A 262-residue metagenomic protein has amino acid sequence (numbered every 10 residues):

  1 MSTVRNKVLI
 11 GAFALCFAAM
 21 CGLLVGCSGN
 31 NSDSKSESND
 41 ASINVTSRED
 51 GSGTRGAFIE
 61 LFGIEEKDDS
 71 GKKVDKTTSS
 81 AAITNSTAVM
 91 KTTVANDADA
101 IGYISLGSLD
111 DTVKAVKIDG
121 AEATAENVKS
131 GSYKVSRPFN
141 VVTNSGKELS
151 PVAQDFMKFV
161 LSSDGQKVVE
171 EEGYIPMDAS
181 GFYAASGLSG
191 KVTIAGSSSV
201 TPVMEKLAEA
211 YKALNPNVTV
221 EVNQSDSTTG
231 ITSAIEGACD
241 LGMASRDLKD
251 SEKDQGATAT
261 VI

Functional and structural regions predicted by a protein language model:
S2-F13: Bacterial N-terminal signal peptides that target proteins for export
F13-C21: Hydrophobic helical h-region of N-terminal Sec-dependent signal peptides in bacterial secretory/periplasmic proteins
G22-G26: C-terminal motif of bacterial Sec signal peptides marking the signal peptidase cleavage site
S28-I262: Exported/periplasmic ABC-transporter solute-binding proteins
